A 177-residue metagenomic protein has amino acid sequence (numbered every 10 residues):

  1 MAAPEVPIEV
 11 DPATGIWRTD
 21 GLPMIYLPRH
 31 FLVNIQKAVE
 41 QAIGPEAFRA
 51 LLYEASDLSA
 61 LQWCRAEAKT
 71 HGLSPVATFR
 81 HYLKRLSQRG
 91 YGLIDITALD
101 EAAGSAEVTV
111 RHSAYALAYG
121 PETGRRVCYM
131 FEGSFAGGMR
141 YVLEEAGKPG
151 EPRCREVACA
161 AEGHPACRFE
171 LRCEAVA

Functional and structural regions predicted by a protein language model:
M1-M130, G147-P152, C159-A166, E174-A177: N-terminal accessory segment detector
C128-E145: Active-site helix/loop of acyl-thioester processing domains in fatty-acid/polyketide metabolism, spanning hotdog-fold
